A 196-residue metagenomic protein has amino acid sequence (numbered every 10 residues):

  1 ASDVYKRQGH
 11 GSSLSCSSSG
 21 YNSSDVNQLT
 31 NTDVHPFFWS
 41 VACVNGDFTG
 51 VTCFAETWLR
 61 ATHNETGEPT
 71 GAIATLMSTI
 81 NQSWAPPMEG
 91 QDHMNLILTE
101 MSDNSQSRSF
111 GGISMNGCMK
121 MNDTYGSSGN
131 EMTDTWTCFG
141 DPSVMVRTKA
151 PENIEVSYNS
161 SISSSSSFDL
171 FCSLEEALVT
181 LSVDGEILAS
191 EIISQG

Functional and structural regions predicted by a protein language model:
A1-Y5: Short, small-residue-biased leader/transition segments that mark boundaries at the very start of proteins
K6-G11, G46, L174-E176: Long, His/Glu/Asp-enriched segments that create or flank divalent metal/ion-associated functional microenvironments
C16-T30, V51-N64: Alpha-helical scaffolding within the catalytic cores of extracellular/periplasmic polymer-degrading hydrolases
V41-A42, G46-I154: Active-site-proximal C-terminal subdomain of hydrolase catalytic domains
M145-E175: Surface beta-strand/loop "capping" patches
S165-E191: Beta-strand-rich binding/interaction modules
S194-G196: Aromatic sugar-binding surface patches on proteins that engage polysaccharides or sugar-phosphate polymers
